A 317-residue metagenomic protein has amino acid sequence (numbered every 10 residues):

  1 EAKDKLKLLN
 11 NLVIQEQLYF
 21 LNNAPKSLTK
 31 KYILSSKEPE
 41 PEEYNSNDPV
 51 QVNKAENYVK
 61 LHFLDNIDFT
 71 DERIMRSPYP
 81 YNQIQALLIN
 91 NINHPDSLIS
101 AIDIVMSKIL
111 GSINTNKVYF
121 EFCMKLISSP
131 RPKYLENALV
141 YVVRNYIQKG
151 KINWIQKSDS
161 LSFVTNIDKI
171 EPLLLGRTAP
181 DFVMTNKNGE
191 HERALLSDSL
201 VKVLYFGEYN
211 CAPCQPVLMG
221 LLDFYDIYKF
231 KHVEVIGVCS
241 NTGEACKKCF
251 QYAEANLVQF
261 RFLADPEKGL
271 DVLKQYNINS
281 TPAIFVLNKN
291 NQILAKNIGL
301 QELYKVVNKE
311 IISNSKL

Functional and structural regions predicted by a protein language model:
E1-E190: Oxidative protein folding and maturation machinery
N91, L126-I127, N210-A212, T242-G243: Short acidic, S/G/P-rich loop/turn micro-motifs used as interaction or catalytic elements
Y119, V235-G237, V286: Structural beta-sheet core signal
G176, L195-D198, K229: Short, flexible hinge/linker loops that cap or flank conserved catalytic cores
E192-L221, E234-I236: Short active-site neighborhood of thiol/selenol oxidoreductases, capturing the structured segment around
P216-A255, K268-K274: Structural microenvironment flanking redox-active thiols in thiol-disulfide oxidoreductases
Y252-F285, K289: Short, internal strand/loop/helix patches that form the active-site neighborhood or redox-interaction surface
S280-L317: Non-catalytic, surface beta->alpha helical segment in thiol-disulfide oxidoreductase systems
